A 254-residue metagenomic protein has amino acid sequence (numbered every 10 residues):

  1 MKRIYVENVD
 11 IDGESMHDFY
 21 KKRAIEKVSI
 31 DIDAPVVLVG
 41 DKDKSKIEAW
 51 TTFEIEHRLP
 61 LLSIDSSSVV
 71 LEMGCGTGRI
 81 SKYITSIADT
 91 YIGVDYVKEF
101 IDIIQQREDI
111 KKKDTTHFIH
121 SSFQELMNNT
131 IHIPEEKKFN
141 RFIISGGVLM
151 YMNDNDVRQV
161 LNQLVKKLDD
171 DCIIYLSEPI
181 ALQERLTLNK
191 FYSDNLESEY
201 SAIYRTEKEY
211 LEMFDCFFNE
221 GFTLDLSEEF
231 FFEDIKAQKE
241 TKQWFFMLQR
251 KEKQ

Functional and structural regions predicted by a protein language model:
M1-S67, M73, T77-H132, M152-D156 (+2 more regions): Class I (Rossmann-like) S-adenosyl-L-methionine-dependent methyltransferase catalytic domain, capturing the SAM-binding
N129-F142: A short acidic, Gly/Pro-enriched loop at the edge of an enzyme's catalytic core that lines a small-molecule cofactor
R141-N155: A short SAM/SAH-binding and catalytic strip from SAM-dependent methyltransferases
